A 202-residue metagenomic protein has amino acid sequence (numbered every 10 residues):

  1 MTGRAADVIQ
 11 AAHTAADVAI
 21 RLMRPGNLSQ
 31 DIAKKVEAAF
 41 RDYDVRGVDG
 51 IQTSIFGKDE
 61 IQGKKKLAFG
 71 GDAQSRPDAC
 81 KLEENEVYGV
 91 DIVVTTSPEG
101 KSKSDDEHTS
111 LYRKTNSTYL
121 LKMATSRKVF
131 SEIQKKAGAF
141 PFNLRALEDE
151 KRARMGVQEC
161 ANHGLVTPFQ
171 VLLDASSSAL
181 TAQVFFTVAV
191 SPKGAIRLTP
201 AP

Functional and structural regions predicted by a protein language model:
M1-P202: Active-site neighborhoods and metal-handling regions in enzymes and metal-associated proteins
